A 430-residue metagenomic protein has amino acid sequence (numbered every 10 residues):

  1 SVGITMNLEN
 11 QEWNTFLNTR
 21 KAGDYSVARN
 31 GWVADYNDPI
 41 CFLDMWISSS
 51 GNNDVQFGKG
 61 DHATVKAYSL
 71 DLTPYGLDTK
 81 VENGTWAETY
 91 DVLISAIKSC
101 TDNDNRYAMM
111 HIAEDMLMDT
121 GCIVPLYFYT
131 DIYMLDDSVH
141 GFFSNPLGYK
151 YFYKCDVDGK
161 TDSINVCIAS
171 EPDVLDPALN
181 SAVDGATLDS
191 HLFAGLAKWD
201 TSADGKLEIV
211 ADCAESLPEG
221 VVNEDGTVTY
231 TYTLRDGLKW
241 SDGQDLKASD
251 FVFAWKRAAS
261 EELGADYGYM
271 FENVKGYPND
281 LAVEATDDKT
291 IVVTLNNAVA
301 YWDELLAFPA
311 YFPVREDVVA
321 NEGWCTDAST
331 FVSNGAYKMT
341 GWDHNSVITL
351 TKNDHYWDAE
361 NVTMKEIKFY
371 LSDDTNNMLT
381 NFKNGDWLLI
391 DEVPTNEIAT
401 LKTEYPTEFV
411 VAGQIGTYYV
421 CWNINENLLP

Functional and structural regions predicted by a protein language model:
T5-N7, E12, H355-T400: Ligand-site clamp/hinge motif
L17-P172, V183-H191, D343: Detector for C-terminal structural segments
T101-D119, N165, K247-A254, D288-T294 (+4 more regions): Alpha-helical secondary-structure segments
Y129-T130, W199-D200, R235, T351-H355 (+1 more regions): A bilobed periplasmic-binding-protein/Venus flytrap-type ligand-binding module shared by bacterial periplasmic
C167-V222, V332: N-terminal lobe/hinge region of extracytoplasmic solute-binding protein
V183, T187-S190, A194, K198-D204 (+3 more regions): Gly/Pro-rich hinge or "lid" segments in bacterial periplasmic/extracellular proteins
E215-A265, V292, N381: Aromatic- and charge-enriched surface segment that lines or borders ligand/interaction sites
T231-T233, Y267-D317: Surface-exposed binding/hinge segments that line and control ligand-binding clefts or catalytic entry sites
